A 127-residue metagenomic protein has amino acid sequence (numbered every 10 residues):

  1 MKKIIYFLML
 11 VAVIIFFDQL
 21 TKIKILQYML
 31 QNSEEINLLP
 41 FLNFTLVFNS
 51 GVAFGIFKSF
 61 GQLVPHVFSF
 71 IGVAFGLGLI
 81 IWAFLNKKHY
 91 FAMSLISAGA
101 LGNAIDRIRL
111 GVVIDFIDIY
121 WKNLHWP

Functional and structural regions predicted by a protein language model:
M1-P127: Alpha-helical transmembrane bundles and membrane-interface segments of multipass inner-membrane proteins
